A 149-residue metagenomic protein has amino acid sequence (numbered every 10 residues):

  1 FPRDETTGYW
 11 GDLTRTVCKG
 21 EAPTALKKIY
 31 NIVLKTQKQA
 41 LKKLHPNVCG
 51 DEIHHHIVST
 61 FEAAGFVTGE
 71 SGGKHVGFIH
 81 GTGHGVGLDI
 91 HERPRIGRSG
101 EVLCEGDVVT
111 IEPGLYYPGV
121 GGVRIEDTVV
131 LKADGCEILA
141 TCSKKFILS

Functional and structural regions predicted by a protein language model:
F1-S149: Active-site neighborhoods and metal-handling regions in enzymes and metal-associated proteins
